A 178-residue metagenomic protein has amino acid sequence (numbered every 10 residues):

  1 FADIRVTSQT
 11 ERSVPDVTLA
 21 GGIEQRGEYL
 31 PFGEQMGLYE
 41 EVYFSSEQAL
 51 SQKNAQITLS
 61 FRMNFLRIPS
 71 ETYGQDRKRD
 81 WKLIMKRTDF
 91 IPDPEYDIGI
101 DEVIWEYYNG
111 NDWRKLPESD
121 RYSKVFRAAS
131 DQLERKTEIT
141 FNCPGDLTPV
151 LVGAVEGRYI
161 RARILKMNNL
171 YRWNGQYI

Functional and structural regions predicted by a protein language model:
F1-I178: Intrinsically disordered, low-complexity, polar/charged repeat-rich segments
